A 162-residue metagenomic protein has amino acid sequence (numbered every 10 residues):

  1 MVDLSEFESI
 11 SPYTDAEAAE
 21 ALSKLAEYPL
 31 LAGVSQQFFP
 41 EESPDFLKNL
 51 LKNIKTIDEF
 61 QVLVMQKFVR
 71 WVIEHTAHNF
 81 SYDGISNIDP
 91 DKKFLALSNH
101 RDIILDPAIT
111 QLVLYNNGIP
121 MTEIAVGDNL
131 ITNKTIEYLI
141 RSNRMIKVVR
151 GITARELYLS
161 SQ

Functional and structural regions predicted by a protein language model:
M1-F94, H100-Q111, E137, R141-R144: Membrane-anchoring hydrophobic helices of lipid-metabolizing enzymes
L95-S161: Long, hydrophobic, well-ordered secondary-structure blocks that form the structural core and pocket-lining surfaces
